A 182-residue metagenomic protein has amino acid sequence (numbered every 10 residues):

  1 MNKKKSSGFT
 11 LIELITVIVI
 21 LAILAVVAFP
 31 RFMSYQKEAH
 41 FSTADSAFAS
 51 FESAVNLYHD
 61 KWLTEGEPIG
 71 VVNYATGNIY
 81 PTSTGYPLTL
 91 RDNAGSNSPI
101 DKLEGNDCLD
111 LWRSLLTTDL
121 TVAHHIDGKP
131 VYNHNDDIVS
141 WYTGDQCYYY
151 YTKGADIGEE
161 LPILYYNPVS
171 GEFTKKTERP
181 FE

Functional and structural regions predicted by a protein language model:
N2-K37, S42-T43: N-terminal single-pass transmembrane signal-anchor helix
F9, F32, Y58, Y149-Y151 (+1 more regions): Aromatic side chains
I15-I20, V72-Y80: Short, functional N-terminal and low-complexity linear motifs
V19-A22, V26, F48, A54-L57 (+1 more regions): Generic hydrophobic/packing signal
F32, H40, A44-Y58: Amphipathic, non-membrane alpha-helical segments that mediate helix-helix packing for oligomeric assemblies
S53-V71: Alpha-helix exit/C-cap motif
T76-E182: Intrinsically disordered, low-complexity regions enriched in Pro/Ser/Thr/Gly and acidic residues
